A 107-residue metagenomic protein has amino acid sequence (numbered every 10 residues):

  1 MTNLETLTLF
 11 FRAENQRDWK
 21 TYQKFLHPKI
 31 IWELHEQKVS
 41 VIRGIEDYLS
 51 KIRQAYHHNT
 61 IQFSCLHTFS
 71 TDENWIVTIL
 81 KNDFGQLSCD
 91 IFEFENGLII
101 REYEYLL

Functional and structural regions predicted by a protein language model:
T2-E5: Alpha-helix N-cap/N′ positions at the starts of helices
L7, L26, Y48-I52: Hydrophobic alpha-helical core bundles mediating ligand binding, dimerization, or RNAP-core interactions
T8-R12, K24-K38: Short, solvent-exposed secondary-structure junction/capping segments
N15, E33, V39, L49-L107: A beta-strand edge to alpha-helix "cap/lid" segment located at domain peripheries
R17-T21: Short helix-adjacent coil turns
